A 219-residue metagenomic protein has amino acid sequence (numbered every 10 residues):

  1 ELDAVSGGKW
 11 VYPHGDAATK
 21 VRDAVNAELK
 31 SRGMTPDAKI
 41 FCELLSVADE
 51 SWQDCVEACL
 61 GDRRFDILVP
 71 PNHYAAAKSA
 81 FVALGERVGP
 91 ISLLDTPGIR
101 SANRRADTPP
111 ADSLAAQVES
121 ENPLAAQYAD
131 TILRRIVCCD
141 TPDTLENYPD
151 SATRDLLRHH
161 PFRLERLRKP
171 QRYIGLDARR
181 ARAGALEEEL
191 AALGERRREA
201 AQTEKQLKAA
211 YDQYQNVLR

Functional and structural regions predicted by a protein language model:
E1-G7: Low-complexity, highly charged intrinsically disordered N-terminal segments that act as targeting/localization
W10-Q202: Hinge-like oligomerization/junction regions that interrupt long coiled-coil arms in large cytoskeletal
A191, R198, K205-K208, D212-Q215: Residue-level encoding of the coiled-coil heptad register
